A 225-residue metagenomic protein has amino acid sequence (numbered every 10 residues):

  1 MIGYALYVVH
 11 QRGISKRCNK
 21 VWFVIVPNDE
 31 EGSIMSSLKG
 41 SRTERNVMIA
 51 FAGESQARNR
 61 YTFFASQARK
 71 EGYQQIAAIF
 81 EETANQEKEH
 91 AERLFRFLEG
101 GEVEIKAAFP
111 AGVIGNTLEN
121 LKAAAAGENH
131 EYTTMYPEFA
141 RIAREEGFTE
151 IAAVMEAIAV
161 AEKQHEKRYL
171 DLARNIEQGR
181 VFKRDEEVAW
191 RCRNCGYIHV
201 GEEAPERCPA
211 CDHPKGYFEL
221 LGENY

Functional and structural regions predicted by a protein language model:
A5-Q11, V24: Short hydrophobic alpha-helical segments enriched in small aliphatic residues
V8, C18, E203-P205: Cysteine-cluster motifs in flexible loop/terminal segments that predominantly coordinate metals
H10, S15, E54-R58: Intrinsically disordered, low-complexity sequence elements enriched in Ser/Thr/Gly/Pro
K16-I34: Short, Lys/Arg-enriched N-terminal segments with co-localized hydrophobic residues within the first ~10-30 amino acids
E31-Y225: Non-heme di-metal
